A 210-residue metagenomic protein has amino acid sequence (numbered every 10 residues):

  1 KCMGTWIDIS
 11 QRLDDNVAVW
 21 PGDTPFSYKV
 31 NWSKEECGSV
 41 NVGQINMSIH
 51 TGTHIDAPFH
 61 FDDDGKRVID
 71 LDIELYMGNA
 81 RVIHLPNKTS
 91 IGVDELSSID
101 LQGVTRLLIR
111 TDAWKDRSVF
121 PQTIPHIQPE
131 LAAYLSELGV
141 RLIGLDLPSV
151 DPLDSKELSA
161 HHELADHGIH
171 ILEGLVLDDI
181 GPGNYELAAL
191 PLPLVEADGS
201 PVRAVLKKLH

Functional and structural regions predicted by a protein language model:
K1-H210: Active-/binding-site microenvironments in catalytic and ligand-binding cores
